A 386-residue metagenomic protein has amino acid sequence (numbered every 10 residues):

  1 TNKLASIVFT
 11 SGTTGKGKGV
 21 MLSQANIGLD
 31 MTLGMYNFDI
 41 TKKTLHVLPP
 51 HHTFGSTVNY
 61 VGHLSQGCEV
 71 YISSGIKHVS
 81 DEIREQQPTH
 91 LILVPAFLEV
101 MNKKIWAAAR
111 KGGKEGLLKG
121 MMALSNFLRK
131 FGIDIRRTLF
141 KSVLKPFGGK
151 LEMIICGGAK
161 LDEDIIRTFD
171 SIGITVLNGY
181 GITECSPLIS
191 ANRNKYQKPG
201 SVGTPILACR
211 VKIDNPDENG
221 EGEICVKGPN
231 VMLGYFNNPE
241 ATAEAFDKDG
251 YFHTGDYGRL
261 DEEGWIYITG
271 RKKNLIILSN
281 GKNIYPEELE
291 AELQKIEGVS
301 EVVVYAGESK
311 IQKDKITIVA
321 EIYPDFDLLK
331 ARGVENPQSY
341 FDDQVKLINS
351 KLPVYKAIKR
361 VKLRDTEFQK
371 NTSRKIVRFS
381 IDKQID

Functional and structural regions predicted by a protein language model:
T1-F9, F38-K43: Conserved pre-ATP/AMP-binding loop-to-beta segment of ANL
A5-L29: Conserved AMP-binding A3 loop
G28-K43, P50-K141, K150: Conserved AMP-binding/adenylation subdomain of ANL enzymes
Y71-S73, C156, L161-G222, N230-L233 (+1 more regions): Conserved ATP-binding loop and adjacent catalytic segment of the adenylate-forming AMP-binding
P205, K212-D214, E218-L278, N283-P286 (+1 more regions): Conserved ATP-binding/catalytic segment of the ANL
D214, Y257, E262, I296-P324: C-terminal boundary motif of the adenylate-forming
V231, W265-Q294, Y323-N336, L352-K359: Adenylate-forming
E301-E308, K346-D386: Conserved C-terminal "lid"/linker of ANL adenylate-forming enzymes
